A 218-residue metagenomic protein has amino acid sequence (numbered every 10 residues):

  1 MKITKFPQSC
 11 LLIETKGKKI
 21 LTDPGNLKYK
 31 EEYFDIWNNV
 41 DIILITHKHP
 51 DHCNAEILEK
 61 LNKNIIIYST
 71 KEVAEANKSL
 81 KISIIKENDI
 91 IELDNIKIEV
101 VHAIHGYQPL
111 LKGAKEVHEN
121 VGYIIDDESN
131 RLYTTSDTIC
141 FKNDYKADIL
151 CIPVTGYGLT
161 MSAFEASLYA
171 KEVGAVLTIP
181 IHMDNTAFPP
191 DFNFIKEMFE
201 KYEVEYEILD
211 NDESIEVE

Functional and structural regions predicted by a protein language model:
M1-N38, I84-Y145, N211-E218: Core dinuclear metal-dependent hydrolase active-site scaffold
M1-T4, S79-I90, V117, S167 (+2 more regions): Binuclear metal-ion centers of metallo-dependent hydrolases, dominated by the metallo-beta-lactamase
L21-P24, V40-H49, Y68-K71, L132-D137 (+3 more regions): Active-site neighborhood of phospho(di)ester-bond hydrolases with catalytic His/Asp-centered motifs
L27-E31, H49-C53, A74-N77, D89-E92 (+4 more regions): Active-site environment of divalent metal-dependent phosphoester hydrolases
K28-E75, A147-C151: Active-site metal-binding motif and surrounding structural segment of the metallo-beta-lactamase
I42, N64-I67, N77-D89, N95-I98 (+2 more regions): Active-site regions of enzymes building and remodeling cell-envelope glycoconjugates
A55-L61, V73-A76, N143, F164-Y169 (+1 more regions): A short acidic, amphipathic alpha-helical/loop segment
V121-P189, E197: Metallo-beta-lactamase
